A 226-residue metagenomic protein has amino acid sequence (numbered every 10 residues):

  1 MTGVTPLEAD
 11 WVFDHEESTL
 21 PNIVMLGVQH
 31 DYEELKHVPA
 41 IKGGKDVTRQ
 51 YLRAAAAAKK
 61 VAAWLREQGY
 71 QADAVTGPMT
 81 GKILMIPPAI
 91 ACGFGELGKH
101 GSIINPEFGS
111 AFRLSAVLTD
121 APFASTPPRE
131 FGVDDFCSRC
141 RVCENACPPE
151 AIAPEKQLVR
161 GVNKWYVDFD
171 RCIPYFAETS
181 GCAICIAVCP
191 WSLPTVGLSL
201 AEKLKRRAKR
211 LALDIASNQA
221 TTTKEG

Functional and structural regions predicted by a protein language model:
M1-I184, V188-R210: Catalytic cores of enzyme domains
K205-G226: Long, compositionally biased intrinsically disordered regions
